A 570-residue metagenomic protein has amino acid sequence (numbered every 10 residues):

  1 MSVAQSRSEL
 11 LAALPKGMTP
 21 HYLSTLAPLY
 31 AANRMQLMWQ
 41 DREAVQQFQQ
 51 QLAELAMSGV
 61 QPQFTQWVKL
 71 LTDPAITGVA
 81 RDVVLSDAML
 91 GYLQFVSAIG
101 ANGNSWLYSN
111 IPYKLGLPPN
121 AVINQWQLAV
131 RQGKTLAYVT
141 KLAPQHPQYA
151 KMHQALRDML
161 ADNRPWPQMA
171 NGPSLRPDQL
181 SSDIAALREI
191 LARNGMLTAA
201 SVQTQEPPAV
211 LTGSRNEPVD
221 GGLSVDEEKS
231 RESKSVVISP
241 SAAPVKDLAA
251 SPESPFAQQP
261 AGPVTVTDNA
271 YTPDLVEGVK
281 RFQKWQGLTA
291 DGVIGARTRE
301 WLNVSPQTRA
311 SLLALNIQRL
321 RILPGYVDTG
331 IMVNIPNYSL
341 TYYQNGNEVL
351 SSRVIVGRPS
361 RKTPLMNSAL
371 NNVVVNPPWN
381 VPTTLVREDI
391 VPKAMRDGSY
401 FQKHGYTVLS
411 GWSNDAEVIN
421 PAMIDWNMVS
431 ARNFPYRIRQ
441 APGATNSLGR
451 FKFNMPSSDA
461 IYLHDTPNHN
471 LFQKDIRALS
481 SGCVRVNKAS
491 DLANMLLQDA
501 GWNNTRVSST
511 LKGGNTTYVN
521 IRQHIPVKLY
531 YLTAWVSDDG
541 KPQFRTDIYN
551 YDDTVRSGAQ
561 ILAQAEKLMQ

Functional and structural regions predicted by a protein language model:
M1-K16, I111, G133-Q570: Well-ordered beta-sheet/strand-loop patches within structured domains
M1-L115: Cationic-aromatic interfacial patches
S86, G91-A150, N367: Structured beta-strand-rich cores of soluble
